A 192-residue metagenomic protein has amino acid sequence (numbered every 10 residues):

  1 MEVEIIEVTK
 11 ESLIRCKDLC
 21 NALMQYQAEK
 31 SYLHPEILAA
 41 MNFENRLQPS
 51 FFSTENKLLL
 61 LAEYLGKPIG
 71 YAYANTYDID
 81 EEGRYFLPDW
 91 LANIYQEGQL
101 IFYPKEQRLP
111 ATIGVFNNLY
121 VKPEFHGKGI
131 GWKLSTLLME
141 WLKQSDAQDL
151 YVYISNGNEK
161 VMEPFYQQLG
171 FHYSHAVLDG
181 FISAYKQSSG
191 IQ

Functional and structural regions predicted by a protein language model:
M1-S31, Q187-Q192: Conserved N-terminal entry element of GNAT/NAT acetyltransferase domains
Q25-L47: Conserved GNAT-fold acetyl-CoA-binding loop/helix
N45-L61, Y77-E82, W90, V115: A short helix-loop-beta-strand connector motif used in the catalytic cores of GNAT acetyltransferases and, in some
L61, K67-T76, V115, Y120: Conserved beta-strand in the GNAT
N75-V115: Conserved acyl-donor/pantetheine-binding loop and adjacent beta-alpha core of acyl/acetyltransferases and related
I113-G114, L142-S155, V177: Conserved GNAT acetyl-CoA-binding A-motif
V121, G127-E140, Q168: Conserved acetyl-CoA-binding loop-helix of GNAT-fold acetyltransferases
W132, Q144-S145, N156-A176: Conserved active-site alpha-helix within GNAT-family acetyltransferase domains
